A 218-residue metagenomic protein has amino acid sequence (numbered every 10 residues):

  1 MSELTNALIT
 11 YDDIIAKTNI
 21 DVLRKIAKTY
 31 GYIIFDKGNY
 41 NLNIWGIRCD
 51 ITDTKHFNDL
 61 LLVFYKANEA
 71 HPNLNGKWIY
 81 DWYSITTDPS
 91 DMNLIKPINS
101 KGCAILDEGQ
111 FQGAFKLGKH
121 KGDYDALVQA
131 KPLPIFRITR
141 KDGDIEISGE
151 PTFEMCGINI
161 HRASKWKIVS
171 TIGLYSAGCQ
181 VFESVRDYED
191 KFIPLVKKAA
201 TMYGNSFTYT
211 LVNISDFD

Functional and structural regions predicted by a protein language model:
M1-G173, D187-V196, Y203-F207, I214-D216: Cell wall/extracellular polymer interaction/catalysis modules
E183-S184: Cell-envelope and extracellular/periplasmic
